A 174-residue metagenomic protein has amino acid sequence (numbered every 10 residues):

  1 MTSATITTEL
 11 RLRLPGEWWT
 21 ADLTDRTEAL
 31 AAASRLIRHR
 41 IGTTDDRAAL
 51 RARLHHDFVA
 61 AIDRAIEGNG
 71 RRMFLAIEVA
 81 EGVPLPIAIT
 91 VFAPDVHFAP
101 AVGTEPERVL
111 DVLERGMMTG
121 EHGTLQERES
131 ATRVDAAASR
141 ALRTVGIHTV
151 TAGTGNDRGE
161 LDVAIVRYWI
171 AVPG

Functional and structural regions predicted by a protein language model:
M1-V166, V172-G174: N-terminal targeting sequences that direct proteins away from the cytosol to non-cytosolic compartments
